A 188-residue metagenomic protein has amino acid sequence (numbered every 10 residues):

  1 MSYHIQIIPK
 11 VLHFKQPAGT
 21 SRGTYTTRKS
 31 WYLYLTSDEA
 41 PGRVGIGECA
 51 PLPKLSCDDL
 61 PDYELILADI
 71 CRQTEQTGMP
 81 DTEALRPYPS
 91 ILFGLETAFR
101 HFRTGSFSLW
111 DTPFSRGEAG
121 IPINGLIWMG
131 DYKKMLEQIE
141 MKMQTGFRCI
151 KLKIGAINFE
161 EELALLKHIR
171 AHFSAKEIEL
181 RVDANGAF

Functional and structural regions predicted by a protein language model:
S2-L180, N185-A187: N-terminal capping/lid subdomain adjacent to the active-site entrance of alpha/beta enzymes
